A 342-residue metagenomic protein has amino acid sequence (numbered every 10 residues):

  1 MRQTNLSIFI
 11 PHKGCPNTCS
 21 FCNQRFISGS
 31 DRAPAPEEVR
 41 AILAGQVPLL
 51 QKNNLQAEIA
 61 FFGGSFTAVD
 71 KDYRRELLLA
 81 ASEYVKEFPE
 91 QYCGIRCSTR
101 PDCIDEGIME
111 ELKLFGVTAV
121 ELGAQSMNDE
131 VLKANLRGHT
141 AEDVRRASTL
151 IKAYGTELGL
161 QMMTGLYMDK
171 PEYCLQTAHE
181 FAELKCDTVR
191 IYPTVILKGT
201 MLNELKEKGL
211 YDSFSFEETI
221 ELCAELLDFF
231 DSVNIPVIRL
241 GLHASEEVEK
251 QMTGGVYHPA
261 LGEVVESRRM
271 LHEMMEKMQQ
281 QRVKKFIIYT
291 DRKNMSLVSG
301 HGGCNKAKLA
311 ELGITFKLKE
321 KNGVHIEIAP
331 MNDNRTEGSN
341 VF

Functional and structural regions predicted by a protein language model:
M1-S28, R40, G45-T67, R96-R100 (+2 more regions): N-terminal pre-triad scaffold of radical SAM enzymes
R2-T4, G209-F342: Auxiliary Fe-S-binding modules of radical SAM enzymes
I10-G14, Y192-L197, H243: Short glycine-enriched loops at secondary-structure junctions
C15-C19, L197-N203, V248-K250: Short acidic/His/Gly/Ser-rich catalytic and metal-binding motifs that mark active-site loops of diverse hydrolases
T18, L55-Q56, Q91, G116 (+2 more regions): Short loop/turn motifs at secondary-structure junctions
I27-E38, G63-F88, Y92-T194, K198-E218: Conserved non-cysteine loop/helix-boundary elements of the Radical SAM core domain that shape
R40-A44, A178, A182, I220-A224 (+1 more regions): Short, hydrophobic/amphipathic alpha-helical packing segments that form internal helix faces or helix-helix interfaces
Q46-L50, V85, F230: Conserved hydrophobic residues forming the short capping helix/wall of the S-adenosyl-L-methionine
